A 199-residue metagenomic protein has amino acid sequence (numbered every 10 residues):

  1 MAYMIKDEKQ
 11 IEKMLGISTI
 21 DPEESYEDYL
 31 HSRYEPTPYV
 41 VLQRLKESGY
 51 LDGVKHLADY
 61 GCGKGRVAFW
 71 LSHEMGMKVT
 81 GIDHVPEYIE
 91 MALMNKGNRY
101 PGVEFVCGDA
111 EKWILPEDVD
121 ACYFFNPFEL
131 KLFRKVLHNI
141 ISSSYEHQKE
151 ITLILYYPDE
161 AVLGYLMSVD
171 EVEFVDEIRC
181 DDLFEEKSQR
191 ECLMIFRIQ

Functional and structural regions predicted by a protein language model:
M1-D52: S-adenosyl-L-methionine
V54-G61: Conserved class I S-adenosyl-L-methionine
G65-F69: Glycine-rich SAM-binding Motif I of class I
V85: Conserved SAM/SAH-binding beta-strand->alpha-helix loop
A92-L93: Conserved SAM-binding loop
Y100-A110: Conserved SAM-binding strand-loop segment of SAM-dependent methyltransferases
A121-L132: A short SAM/SAH-binding and catalytic strip from SAM-dependent methyltransferases
K131-E191: C-terminal substrate-binding/active-site "lid" region of AdoMet-derived donor-dependent transferases
